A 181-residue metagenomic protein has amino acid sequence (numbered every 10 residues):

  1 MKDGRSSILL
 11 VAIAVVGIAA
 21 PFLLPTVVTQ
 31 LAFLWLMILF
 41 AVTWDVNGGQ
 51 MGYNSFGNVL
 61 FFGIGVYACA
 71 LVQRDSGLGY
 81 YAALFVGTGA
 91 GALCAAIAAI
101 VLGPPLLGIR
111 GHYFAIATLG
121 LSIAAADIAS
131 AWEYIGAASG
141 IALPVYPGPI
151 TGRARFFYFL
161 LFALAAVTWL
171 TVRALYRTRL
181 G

Functional and structural regions predicted by a protein language model:
M1-G181: Transmembrane alpha-helices and adjacent helix-loop boundaries
